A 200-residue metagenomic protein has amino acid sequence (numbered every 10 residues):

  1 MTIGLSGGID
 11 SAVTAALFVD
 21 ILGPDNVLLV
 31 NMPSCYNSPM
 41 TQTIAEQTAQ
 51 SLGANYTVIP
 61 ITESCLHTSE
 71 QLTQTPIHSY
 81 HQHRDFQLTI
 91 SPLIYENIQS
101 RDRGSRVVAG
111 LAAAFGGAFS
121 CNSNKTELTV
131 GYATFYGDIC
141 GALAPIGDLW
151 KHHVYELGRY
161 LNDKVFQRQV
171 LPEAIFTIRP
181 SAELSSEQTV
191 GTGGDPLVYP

Functional and structural regions predicted by a protein language model:
M1-P200: ATP/NTP-dependent adenylation/nucleotidyl-transfer catalytic domains that generate, transfer, or process NMP-activated
